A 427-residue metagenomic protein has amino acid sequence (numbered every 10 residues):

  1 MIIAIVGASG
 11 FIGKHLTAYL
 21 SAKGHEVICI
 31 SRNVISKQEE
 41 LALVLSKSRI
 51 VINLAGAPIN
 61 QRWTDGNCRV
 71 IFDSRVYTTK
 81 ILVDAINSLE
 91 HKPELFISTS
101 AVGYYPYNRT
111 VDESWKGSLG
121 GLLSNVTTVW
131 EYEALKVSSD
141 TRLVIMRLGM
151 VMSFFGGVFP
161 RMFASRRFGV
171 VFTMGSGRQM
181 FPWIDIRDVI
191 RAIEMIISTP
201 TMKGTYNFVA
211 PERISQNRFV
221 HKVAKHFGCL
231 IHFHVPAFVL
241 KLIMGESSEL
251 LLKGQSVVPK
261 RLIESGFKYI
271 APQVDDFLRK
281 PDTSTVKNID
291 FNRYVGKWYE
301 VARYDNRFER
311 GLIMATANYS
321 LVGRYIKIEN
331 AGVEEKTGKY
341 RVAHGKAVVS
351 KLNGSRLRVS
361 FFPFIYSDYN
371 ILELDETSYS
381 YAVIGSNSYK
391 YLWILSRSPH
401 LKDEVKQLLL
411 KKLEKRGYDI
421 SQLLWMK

Functional and structural regions predicted by a protein language model:
I3-S21: N-terminal Rossmann NAD(P)H-binding glycine-rich loop of SDR-like oxidoreductase domains
V34-I81: NAD(P)H-binding glycine-rich loop region in Rossmannoid oxidoreductase-like domains and their noncatalytic homologs
K80-L122: Conserved Rossmann-fold NAD(P)-dependent oxidoreductase catalytic core, especially the SDR/UDP-sugar
S100, Y132-F154: Conserved beta-loop-beta element that borders a ligand/cofactor-binding pocket
D140, M152-R161, I196-Y206: Glycine/proline-rich active-site loop of Rossmann-fold NAD(P)-dependent oxidoreductases
R161-I184, D188: A conserved pocket-lining segment of Rossmann-fold NAD(P)-dependent short-chain dehydrogenase/reductase
T199-E246: Mid/C-terminal beta-alpha module of Rossmann-like enzyme folds, strongest in SDR-family dehydrogenases/epimerases
R279-K427: A beta-rich soluble binding module of mature secreted/lumenal proteins
